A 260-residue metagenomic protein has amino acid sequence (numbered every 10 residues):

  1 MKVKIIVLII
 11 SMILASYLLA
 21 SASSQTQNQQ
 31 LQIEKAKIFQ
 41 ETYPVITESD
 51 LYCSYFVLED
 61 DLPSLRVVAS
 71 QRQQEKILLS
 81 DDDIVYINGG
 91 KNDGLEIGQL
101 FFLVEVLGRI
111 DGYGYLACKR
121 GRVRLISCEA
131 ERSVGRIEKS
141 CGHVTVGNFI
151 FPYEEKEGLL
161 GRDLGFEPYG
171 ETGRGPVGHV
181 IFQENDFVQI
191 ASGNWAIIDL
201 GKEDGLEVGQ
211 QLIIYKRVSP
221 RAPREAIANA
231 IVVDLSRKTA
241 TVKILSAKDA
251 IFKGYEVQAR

Functional and structural regions predicted by a protein language model:
M1-L8: Bacterial N-terminal signal peptides that target proteins for export
I9-Y17: Bacterial N-terminal signal peptides
L18-R260: Surface-exposed, polar/charged interaction patches used for macromolecular assembly or partner binding
